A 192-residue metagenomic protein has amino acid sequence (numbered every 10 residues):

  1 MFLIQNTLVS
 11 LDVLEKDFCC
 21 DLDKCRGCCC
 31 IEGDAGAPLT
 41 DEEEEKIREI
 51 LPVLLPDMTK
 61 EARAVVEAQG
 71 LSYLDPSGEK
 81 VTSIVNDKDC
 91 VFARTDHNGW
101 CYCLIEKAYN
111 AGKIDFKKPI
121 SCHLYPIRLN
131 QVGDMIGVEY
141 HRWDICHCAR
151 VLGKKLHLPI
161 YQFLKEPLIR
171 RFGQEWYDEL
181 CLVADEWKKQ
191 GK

Functional and structural regions predicted by a protein language model:
M1-K192: Short loop/turn segments that flank or connect secondary-structure elements
